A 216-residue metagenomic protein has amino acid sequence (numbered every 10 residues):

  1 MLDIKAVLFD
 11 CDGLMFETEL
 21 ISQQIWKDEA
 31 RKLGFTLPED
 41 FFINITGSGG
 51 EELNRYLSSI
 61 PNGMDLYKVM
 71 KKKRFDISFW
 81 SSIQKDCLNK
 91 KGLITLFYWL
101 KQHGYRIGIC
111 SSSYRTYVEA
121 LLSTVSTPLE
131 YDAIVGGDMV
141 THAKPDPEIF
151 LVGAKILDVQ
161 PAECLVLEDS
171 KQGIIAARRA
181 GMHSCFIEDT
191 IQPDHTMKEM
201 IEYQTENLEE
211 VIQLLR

Functional and structural regions predicted by a protein language model:
M1-K5, Y98-K101, Y114-R216: Asp-based, Mg2+/Mn2+-dependent phosphohydrolase catalytic module
L2-W99, H103, P128: N-terminal helical cap/lid subdomain that shapes the substrate entry/recognition surface in HAD-like hydrolases
L14-M15, Q84-K85, I107, D138-M139 (+1 more regions): A generic structural signal for short
K32, I43-N44, I83, G108 (+3 more regions): Short, flexible active-site loop motifs that bind/organize anionic cofactors or intermediates
S58, F79-W80, Y105, G136-M139 (+1 more regions): A broad detector of the eukaryotic-type serine/threonine protein kinase catalytic domain
